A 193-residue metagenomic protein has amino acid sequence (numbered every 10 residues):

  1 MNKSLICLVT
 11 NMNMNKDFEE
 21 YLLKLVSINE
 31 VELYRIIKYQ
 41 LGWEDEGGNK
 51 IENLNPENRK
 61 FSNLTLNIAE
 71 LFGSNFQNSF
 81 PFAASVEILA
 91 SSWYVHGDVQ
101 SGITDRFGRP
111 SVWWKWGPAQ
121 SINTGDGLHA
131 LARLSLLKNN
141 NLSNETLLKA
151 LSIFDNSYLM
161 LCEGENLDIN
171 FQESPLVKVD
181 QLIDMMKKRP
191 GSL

Functional and structural regions predicted by a protein language model:
M1-V95, V99-W114, D168-V177: Conserved N-terminal diphosphate/IPP-binding helix and adjacent helical/loop segment of trans-prenyltransferase domains
E19, L151-D155: Hydrophobic core segments within long, regular secondary-structure runs in both alpha- and beta-rich folds
N53, R106-L128, P175-S192: Divalent-cation-assisted or electrostatically stabilized phosphate/pyrophosphate-binding catalytic cores
L64, A132, G164: Residue-level signal for inorganic ion chemistry
L71-N75, S135-L151, D168-M185: Inter-helical turn/loop segments and adjacent helix faces that build the functional surface of alpha-helical bundle
A83-S85, S92, G125, A132-L134 (+1 more regions): Small-residue hotspots
A119, S157, L161-E165: Mid-bilayer segments of alpha-helical transmembrane spans in multi-pass integral membrane proteins that mediate
L128-N140, L193: Histidine- and acidic-residue-rich, metal-dependent catalytic cores
